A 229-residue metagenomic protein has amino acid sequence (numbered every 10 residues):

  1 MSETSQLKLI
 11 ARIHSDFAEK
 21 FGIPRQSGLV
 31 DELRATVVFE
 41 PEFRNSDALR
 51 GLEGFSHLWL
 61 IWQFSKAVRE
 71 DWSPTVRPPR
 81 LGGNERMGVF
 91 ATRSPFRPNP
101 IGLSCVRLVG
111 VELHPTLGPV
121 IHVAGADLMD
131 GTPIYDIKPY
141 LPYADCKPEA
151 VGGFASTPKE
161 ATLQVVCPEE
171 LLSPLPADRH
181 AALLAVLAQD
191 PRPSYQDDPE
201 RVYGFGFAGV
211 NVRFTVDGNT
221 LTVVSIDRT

Functional and structural regions predicted by a protein language model:
M1-I101, L113-H122, A126-T229: Mixed-charge, low-complexity intrinsically disordered regions
V106-V109: Conserved positions in beta-strands of structured domains
